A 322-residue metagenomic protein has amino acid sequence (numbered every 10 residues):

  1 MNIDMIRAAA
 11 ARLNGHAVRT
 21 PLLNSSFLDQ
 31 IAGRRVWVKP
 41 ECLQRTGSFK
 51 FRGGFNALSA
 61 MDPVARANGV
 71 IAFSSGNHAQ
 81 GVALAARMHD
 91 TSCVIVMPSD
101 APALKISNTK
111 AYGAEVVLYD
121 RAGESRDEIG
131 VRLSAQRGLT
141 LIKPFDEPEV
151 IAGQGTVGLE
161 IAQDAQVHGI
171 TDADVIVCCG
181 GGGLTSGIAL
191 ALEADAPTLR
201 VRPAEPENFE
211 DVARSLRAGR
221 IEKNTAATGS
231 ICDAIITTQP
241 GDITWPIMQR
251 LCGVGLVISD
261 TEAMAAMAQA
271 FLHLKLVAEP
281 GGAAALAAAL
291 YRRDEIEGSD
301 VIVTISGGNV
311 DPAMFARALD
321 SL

Functional and structural regions predicted by a protein language model:
M1-L322: PLP-dependent amino-acid enzyme catalytic core
